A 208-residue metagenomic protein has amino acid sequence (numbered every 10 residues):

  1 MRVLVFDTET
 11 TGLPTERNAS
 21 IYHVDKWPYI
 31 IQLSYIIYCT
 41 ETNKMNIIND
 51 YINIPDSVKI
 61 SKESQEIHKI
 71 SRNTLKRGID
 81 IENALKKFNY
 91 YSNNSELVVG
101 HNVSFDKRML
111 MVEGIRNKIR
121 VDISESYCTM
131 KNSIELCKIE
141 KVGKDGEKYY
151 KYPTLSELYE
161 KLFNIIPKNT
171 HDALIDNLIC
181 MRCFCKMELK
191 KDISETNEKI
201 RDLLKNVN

Functional and structural regions predicted by a protein language model:
R2, E16, W27-I70, N89-N208: Metal-dependent phosphoesterase core characteristic of DEDDh/y 3'-5' exonuclease domains
V5: Short, Gly/Pro- and small/polar-rich lid/capping loops
T8-E16, I21: Short acidic, Gly/Ser-rich segments with clustered Asp/Glu that frequently serve as metal-coordination loops in enzyme
I21-W27: Short consensus segments that form the blades of beta-propeller domains, in both extracellular/periplasmic
Q65-K86: Metal-dependent phosphoesterase signature
